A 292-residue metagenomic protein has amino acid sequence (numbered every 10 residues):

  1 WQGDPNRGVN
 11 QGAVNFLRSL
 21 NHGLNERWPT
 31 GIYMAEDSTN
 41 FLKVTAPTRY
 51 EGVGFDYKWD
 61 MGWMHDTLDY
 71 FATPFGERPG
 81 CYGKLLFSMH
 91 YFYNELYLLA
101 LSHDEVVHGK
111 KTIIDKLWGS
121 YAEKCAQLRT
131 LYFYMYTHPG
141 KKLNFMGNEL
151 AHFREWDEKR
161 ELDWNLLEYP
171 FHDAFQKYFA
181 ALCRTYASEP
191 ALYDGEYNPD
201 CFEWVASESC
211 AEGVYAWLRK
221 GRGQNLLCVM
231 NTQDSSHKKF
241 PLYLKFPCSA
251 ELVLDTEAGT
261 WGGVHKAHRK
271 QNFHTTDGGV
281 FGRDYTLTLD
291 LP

Functional and structural regions predicted by a protein language model:
W1-G54: Active-site neighborhood of glycoside hydrolase catalytic domains
W1-Q2, D37-T39, V44-K58, G80-C81 (+5 more regions): Aromatic/acidic polysaccharide-binding cleft in carbohydrate-active enzymes
A13, L17, L128, F175: Aromatic/hydrophobic pocket-lining residues that form the small-molecule binding cavity in soluble enzyme cores
A13, V53-Y70: Acidic, His- and aromatic-enriched active-site or binding-groove loops in soluble protein domains that engage sugars
L17-N21, Y132, F179: Generic structural signal for well-ordered alpha-helices, preferentially at hydrophobic/aromatic core positions
R27-W28, Y93-N94, P247: Short, well-ordered coil/turn elements that cap or connect secondary structure elements
A122-C125, Y136-N144, N148-P292: Carbohydrate-interacting/catalytic domains
